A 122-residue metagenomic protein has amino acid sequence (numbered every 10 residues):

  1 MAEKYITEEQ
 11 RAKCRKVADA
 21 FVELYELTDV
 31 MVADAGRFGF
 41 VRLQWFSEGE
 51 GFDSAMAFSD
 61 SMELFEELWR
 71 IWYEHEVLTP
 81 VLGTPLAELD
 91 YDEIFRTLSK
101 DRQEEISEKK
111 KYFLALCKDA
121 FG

Functional and structural regions predicted by a protein language model:
M1-Y5, A115-G122: Short intrinsically disordered terminal tails
A2-T28: Negatively charged, low-complexity tracts enriched in Asp/Glu with abundant Ser/Thr
I6, R37, V77, A120-F121: Short, aromatic- and cysteine-enriched interfacial helices/patches that mediate contacts at lipid membranes
R15-V17, T84, C117: Short, intrinsically disordered, low-complexity terminal segments
F21-E23, V30-D34, M56: Short, exposed beta-strand/loop patches in secreted or surface proteins that constitute
D34-K111: Acidic, low-complexity, intrinsically disordered interaction modules
